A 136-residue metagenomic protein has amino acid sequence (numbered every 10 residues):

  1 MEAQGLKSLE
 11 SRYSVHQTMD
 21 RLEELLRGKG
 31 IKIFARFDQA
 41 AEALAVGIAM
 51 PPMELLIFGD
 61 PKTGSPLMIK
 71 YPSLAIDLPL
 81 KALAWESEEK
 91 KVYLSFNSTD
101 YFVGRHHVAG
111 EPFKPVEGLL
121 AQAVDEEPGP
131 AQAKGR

Functional and structural regions predicted by a protein language model:
M1, S73-L74, K91-Y93, T99 (+2 more regions): Mature, folded catalytic cores of secreted/periplasmic enzymes
M1-G30, D125, G129, A133-R136: Terminal, regulation- and interaction-focused segments at domain boundaries
A3-G5, P52, L78, K90: A generic structural signal for well-ordered coil/turn residues at beta-strand boundaries that shape enzyme active-site
F34-L80, A84: Compact, glycine-rich, soluble single-domain proteins
D77-E89, E126-A133: Short secondary-structure transition/capping segments
K81-H106: Beta-strand/loop substructures that line and gate deep hydrophobic ligand-binding cavities in soluble
G104-R136: Well-ordered alpha/beta subsegment
